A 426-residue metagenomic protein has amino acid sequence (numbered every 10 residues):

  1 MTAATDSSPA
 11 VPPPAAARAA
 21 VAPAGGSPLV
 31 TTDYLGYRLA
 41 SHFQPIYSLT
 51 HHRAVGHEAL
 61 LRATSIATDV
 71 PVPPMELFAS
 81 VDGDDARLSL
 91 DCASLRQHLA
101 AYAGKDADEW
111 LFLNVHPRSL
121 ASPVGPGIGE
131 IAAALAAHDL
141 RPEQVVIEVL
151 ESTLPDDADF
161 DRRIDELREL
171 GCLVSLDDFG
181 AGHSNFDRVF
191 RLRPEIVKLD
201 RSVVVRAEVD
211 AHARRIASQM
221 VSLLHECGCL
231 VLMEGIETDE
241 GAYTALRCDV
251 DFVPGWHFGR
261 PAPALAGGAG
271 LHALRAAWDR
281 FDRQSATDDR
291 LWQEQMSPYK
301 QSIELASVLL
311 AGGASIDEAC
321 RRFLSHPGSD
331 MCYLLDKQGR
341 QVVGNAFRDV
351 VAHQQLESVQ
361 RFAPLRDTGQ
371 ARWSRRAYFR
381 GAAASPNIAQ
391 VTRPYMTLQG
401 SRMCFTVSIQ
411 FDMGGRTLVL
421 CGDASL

Functional and structural regions predicted by a protein language model:
M1-R38, H42-V55, R62-D69, V149-L154 (+4 more regions): EAL-family c-di-GMP phosphodiesterase catalytic domain
L39-S41, H326-S329, C404-F405: Short, small/polar residue-rich loop motifs at catalytic or cofactor-binding pockets
F43-L49, A54-I66, N114-P123, H183 (+1 more regions): Sensory/regulatory domains in signal-transduction proteins
A63-V81, R260, A264-A266, R348-A371: A short, polar/charged loop-to-alpha-helix boundary motif
R87-D159: Catalytic core of bacterial c-di-GMP phosphodiesterases, primarily the EAL and HD-GYP domains, capturing alpha-helical
M296-V351: Extracytoplasmic/periplasmic sensory segments of membrane signal-transduction proteins
M331-S385: Extracellular/periplasmic ligand-sensing ectodomains of membrane signal-transduction proteins
